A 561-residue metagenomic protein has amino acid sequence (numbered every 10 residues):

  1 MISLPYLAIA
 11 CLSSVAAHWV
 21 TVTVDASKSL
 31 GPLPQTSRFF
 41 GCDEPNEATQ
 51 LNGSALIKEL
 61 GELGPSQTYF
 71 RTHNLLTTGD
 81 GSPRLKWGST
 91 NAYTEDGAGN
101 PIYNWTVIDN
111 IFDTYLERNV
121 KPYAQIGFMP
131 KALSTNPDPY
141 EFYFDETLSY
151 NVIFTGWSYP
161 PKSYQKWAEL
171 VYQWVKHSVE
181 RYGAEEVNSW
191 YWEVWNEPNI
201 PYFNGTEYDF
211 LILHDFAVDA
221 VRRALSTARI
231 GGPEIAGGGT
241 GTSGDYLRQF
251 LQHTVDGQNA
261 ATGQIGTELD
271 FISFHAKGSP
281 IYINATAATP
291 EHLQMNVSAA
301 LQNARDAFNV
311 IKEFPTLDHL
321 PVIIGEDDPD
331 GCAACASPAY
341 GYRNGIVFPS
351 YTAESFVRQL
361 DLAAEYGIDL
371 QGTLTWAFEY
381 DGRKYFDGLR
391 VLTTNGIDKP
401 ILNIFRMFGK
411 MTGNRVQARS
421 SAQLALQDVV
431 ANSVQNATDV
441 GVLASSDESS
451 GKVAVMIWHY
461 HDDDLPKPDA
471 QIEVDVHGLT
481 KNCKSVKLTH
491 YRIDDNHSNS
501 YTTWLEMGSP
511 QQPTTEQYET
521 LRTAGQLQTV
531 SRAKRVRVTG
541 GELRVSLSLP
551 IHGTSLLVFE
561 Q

Functional and structural regions predicted by a protein language model:
I2-Y191, P201, T206-G238, G263 (+6 more regions): Non-catalytic accessory regions flanking glycosidase/transglycosidase catalytic cores in CAZymes
N136, Y140-W157, E197-P198, F274-A288 (+1 more regions): A short small-residue
W190-N196, G325-D328: Short, conserved phosphate-binding/catalytic loop or strand-edge motifs used in phosphoryl-/nucleotidyl-transfer
E207-L370, R383-K384, L424-D428: Noncatalytic carbohydrate-binding groove/subsite architecture in carbohydrate-active enzymes
E379-Y380: Extended amphipathic alpha-helical segments with heptad-repeat/coiled-coil character used for oligomerization, fusion
